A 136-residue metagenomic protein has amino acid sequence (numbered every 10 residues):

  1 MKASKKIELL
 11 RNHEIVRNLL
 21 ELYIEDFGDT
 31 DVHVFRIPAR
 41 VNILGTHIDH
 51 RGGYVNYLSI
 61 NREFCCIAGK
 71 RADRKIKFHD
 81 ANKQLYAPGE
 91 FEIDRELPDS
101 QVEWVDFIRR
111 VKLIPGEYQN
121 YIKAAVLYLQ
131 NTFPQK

Functional and structural regions predicted by a protein language model:
M1-K136: ATP-binding N-lobe of GHMP and related small-molecule kinases
